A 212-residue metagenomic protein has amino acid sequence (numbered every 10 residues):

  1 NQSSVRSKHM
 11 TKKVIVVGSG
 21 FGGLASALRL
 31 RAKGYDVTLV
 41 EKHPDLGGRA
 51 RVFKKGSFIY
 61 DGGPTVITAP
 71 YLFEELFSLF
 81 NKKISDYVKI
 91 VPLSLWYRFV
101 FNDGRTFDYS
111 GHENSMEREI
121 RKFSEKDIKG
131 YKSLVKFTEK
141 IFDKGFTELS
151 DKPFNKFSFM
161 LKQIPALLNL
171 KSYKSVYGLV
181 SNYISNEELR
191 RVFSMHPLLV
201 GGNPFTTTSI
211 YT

Functional and structural regions predicted by a protein language model:
N1-H9: Short, basic, low-complexity termini and linkers enriched in Ser/Thr/Gly/Pro that act as targeting/leader peptides
S7, S57, G202-N203: Intrinsically disordered, low-complexity regions
K12-K140: N-terminal glycine-rich phosphate/pyrophosphate-binding loop and immediately adjacent elements
G20, T208-S209: Alpha-helix initiation/capping motif
N102-T208: Rossmann-like flavin
T212: Active-site lumenal/periplasmic loops and adjacent helix-entry segments of GT-C-fold, multi-pass membrane
